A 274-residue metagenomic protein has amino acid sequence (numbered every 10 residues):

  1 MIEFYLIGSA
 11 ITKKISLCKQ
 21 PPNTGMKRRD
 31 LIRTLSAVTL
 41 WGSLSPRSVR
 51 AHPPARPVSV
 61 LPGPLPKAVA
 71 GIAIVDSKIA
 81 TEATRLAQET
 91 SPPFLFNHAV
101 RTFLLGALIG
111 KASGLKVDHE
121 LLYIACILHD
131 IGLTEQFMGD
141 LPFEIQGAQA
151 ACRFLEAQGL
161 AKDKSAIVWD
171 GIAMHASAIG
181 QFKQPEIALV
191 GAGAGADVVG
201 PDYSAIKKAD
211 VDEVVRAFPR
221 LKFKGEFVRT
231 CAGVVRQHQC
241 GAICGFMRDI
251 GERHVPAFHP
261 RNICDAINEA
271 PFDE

Functional and structural regions predicted by a protein language model:
M1-D30, A37: N-terminal secretory signal peptides
C18, D30-A51: N-terminal export signals
S36, G42, P54-K67, Q88-F96 (+3 more regions): Divalent metal-dependent phosphate-bond-processing catalytic cores, especially two-metal-ion Mg2+/Mn2+ enzymes that act
G63-T84: Short alpha-helical hairpin
A112-E120, Q136-F143: Alpha-helix boundary/capping segments in eukaryotic regulatory proteins
K116-L121, G159-G171: Acidic/histidine metal-binding catalytic segments
E120-F137, G147, G171-A178: His-Asp-centered metal-binding catalytic motifs of divalent-metal-dependent phosphohydrolases/nucleases
P142-A157: An active-site-proximal "capping" alpha-helix that borders the catalytic cofactor pocket
